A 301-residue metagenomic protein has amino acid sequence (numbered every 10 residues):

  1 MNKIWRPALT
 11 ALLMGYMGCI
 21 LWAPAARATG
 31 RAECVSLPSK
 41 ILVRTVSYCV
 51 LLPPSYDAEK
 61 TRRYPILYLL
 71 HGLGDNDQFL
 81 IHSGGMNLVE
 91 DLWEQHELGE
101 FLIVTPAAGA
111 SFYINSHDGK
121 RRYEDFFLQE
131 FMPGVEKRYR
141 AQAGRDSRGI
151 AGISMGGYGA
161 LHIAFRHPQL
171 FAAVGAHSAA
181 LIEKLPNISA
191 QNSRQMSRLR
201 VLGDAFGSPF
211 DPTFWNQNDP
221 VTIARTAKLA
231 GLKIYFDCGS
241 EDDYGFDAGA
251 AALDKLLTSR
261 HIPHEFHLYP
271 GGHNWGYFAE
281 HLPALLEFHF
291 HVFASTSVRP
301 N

Functional and structural regions predicted by a protein language model:
M1-R6: Positively charged n-region of N-terminal signal peptides that target proteins for export
T10-I20: Bacterial N-terminal signal peptides
R27-N301: Non-catalytic cap/lid and distal C-terminal segments of serine-dependent acyl enzymes
